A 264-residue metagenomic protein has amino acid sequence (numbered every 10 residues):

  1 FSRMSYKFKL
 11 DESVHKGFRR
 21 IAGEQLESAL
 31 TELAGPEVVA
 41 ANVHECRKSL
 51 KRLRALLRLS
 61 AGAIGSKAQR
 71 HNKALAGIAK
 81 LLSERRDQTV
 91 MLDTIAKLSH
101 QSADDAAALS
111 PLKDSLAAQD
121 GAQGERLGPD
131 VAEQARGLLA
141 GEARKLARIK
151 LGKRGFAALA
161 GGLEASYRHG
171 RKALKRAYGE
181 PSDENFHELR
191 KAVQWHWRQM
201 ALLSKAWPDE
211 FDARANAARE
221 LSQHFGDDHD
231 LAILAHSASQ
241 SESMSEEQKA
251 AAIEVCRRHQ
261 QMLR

Functional and structural regions predicted by a protein language model:
R3-R264: Function-determining surface determinants
